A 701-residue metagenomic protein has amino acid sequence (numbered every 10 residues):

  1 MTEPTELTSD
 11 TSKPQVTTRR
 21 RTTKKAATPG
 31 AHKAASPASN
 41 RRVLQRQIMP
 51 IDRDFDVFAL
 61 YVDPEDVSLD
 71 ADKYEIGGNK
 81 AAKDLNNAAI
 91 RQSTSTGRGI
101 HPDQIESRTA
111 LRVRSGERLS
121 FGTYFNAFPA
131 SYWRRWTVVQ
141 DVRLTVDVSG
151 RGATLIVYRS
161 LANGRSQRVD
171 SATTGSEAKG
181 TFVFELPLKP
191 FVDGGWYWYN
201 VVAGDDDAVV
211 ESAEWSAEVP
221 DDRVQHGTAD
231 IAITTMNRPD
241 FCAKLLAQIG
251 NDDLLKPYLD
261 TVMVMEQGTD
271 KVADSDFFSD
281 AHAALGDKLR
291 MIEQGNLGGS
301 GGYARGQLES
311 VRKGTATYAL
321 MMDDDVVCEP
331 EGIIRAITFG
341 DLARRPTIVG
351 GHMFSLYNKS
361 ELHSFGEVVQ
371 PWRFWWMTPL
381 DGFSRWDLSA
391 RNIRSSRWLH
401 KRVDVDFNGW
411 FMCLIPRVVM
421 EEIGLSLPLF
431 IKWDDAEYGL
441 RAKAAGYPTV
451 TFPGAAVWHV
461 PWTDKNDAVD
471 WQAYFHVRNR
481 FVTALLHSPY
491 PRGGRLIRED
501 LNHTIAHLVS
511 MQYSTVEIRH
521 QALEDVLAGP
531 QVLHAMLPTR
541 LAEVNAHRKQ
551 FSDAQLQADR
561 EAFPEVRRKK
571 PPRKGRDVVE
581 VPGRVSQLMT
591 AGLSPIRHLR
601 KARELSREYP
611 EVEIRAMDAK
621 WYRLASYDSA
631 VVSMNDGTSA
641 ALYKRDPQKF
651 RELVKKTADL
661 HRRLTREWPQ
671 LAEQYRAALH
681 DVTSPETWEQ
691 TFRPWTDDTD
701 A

Functional and structural regions predicted by a protein language model:
T2-R20, K24-V201, R478-A701: Terminal low-complexity segments of carbohydrate-biosynthetic enzymes
T228-D230, T261, E437: Cell-envelope/extracellular polymer assembly enzymes that use nucleotide-activated donors
R238-D253: Short, well-formed alpha-helical segments that are part of the catalytic scaffolds of diverse glycosyltransferases
I249-I292: Acidic donor-binding segment of Leloir-type glycosyltransferases
G314-V327: Short beta-strand-to-loop acidic/aromatic patch adjacent to the donor-nucleotide binding site
V327-D381: Conserved donor NDP-sugar-binding/catalytic core segment of glycosyltransferases
L380-M412, N466: A recurrent flexible, glycine/aromatic-enriched loop bordering the glycosyltransferase active site that acts as
N408-M412, R417, E421-L440, G446-F452: Donor nucleotide-sugar recognition loop
